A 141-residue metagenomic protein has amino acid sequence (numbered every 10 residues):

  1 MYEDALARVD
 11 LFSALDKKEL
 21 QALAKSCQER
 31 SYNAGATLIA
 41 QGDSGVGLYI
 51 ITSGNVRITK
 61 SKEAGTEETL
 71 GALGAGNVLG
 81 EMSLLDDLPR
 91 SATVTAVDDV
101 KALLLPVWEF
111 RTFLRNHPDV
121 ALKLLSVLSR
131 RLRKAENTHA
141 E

Functional and structural regions predicted by a protein language model:
M1-E141: Cytosolic regulatory regions built on CNB/CRP/Popeye-like sensor folds
